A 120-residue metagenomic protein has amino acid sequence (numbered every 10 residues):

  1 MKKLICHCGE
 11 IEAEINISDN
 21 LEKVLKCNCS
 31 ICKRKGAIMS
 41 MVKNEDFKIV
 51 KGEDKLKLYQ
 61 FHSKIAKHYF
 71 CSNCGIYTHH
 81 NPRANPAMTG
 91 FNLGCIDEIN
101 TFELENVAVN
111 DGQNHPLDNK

Functional and structural regions predicted by a protein language model:
M1-I5, E10-K120: A short Gly-Trp-Pro
